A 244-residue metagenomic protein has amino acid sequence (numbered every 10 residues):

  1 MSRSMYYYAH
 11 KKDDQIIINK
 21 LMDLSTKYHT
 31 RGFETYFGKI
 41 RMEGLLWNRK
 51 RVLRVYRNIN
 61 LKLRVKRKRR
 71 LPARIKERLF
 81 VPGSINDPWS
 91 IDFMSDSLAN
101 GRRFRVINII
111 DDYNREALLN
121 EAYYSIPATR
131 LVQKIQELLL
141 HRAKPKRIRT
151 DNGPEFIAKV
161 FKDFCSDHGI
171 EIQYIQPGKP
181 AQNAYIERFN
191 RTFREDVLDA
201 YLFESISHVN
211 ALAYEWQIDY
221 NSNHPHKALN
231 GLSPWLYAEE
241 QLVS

Functional and structural regions predicted by a protein language model:
M1, I16, R130, V160-D163 (+4 more regions): Generic alpha-helical secondary structure signal
M1-P88, K179, W235-Q241: Basic, flexible linker segments flanking DNA-binding modules in nucleic acid-interacting mobile-element proteins
M5, I18, E116-N120, Q173-I175 (+1 more regions): Short small-residue beta-strand/loop micro-motif enriched in glycine and branched aliphatics
Y6, L21, Y36, V52 (+12 more regions): Mobile genetic element proteins and their domesticated derivatives, centered on retroelements and DNA transposons
K66-K68, R149-N152, D167-Y185, L202-I206: RNase H-like polynucleotidyl transferase catalytic core
I91-L139, K144-R149, I175: A short, conserved beta-strand element enriched in hydrophobic/aromatic residues
R142-A158, L232: Acidic/histidine-rich, metal-coordinating catalytic segments
S166-I170, T192-S244: C-terminal domain-tail junction helix/linker
